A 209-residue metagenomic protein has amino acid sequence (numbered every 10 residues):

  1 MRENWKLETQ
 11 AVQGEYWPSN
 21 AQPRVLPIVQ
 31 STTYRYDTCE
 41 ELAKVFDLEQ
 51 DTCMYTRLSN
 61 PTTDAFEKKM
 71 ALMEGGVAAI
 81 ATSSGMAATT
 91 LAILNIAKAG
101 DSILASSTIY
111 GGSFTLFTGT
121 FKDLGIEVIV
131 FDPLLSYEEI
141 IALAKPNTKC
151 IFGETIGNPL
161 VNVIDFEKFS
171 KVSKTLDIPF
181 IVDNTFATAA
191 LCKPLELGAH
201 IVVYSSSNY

Functional and structural regions predicted by a protein language model:
M1-N60, K68: N-terminal "arm"/small-domain region of PLP-dependent enzymes with the aminotransferase-like
R2, A11-W17, A79-Y209: Conserved PLP-enzyme active-site core in the AAT-like
W5, P23, S59-T63, Y110 (+2 more regions): Generic structural signal for well-ordered, non-membrane alpha-helical segments in soluble metabolic enzymes
P23-L26, G75, L124: Short, basic and Ser/Thr-rich N-terminal targeting/leader segments
T38-A87, G112-T120: Conserved N-terminal alpha-helix of the aminotransferase class I/II PLP-enzyme fold
